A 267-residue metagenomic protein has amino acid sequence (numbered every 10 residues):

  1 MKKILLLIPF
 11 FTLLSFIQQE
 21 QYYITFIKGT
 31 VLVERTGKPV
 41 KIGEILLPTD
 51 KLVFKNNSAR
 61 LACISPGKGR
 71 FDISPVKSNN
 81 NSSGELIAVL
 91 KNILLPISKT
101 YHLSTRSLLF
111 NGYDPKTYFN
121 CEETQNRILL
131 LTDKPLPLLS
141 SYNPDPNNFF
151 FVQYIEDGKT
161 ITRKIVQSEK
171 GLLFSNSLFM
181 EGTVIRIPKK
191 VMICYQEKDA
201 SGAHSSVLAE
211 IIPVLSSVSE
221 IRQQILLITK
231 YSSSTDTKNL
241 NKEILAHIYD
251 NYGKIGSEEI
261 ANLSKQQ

Functional and structural regions predicted by a protein language model:
I4-L13: Sec-dependent N-terminal signal peptides
Q18-T36, F54-L61, P66-G69, I73-S107: Glycine- and acidic-residue-biased ligand/ion/polar-headgroup-sensing regions
V53, D133-P144: Short edge beta-strand/loop segments characteristic of extracellular beta-sandwich folds
I87-L136, I221, A246: Short, compositionally biased P/S/T/A/G/V-rich stretches that sit at domain boundaries
S140-K164, I193-E197: Extended low-complexity, serine/threonine- and proline-enriched intrinsically disordered segments
E156-L178: Solvent-exposed serine/threonine-rich low-complexity stretches and specific carbohydrate-binding patches
L178-K190, S201: Surface-exposed, short loops/turns at beta-strand junctions within beta-sandwich domains
D199-Q267: Short beta-strand elements
